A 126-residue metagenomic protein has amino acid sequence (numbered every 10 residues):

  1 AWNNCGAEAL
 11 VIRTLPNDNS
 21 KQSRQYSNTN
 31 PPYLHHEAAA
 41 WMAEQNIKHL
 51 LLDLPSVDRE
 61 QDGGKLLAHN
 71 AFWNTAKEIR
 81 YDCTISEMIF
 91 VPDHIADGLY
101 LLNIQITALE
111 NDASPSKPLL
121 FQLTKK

Functional and structural regions predicted by a protein language model:
A1-K126: Active-/binding-site microenvironments in catalytic and ligand-binding cores
